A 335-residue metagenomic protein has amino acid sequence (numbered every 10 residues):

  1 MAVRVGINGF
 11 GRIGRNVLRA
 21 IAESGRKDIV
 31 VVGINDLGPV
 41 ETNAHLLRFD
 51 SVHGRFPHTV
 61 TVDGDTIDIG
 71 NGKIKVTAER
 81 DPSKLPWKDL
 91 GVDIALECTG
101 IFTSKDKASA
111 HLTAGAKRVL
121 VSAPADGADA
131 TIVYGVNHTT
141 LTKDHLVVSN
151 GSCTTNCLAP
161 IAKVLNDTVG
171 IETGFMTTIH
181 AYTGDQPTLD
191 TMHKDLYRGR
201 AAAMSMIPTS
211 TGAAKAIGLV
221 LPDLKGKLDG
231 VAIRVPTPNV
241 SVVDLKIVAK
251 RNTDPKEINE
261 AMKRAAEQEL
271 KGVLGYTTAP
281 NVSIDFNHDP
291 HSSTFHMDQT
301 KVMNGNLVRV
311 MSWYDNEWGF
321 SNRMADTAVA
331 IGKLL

Functional and structural regions predicted by a protein language model:
M1-G199, D326, L334-L335: N-terminal Rossmann-like NAD(P) cofactor-binding subdomain of oxidoreductases, focused on the glycine-rich
F10, G14, S104, G151-T154 (+9 more regions): Generic structural signal for well-ordered, non-membrane alpha-helical segments in soluble metabolic enzymes
A22-K27, K163-I171, A181-G184, T211 (+5 more regions): Generic secondary-structure signature for well-ordered alpha-helical cores
L37-P39, A125-D126, S152-T154, T178-D185 (+6 more regions): Glycine-rich beta-alpha junction loops
T140-T142, R198, V235-S241, V302-G305: Short, flexible turn/loop "capping" segments at secondary-structure junctions
D144-H145, A201-A203, V240-D244, L307-R309: Short, solvent-exposed beta-strand edge segments and adjacent coil->beta transition regions
T168-A232, P238: Catalytic core of tubulin tyrosine ligase-like
G230, V242, K246-L335: C-terminal active-site/capping subdomain that shapes the small-molecule cofactor and substrate pocket of enzyme
